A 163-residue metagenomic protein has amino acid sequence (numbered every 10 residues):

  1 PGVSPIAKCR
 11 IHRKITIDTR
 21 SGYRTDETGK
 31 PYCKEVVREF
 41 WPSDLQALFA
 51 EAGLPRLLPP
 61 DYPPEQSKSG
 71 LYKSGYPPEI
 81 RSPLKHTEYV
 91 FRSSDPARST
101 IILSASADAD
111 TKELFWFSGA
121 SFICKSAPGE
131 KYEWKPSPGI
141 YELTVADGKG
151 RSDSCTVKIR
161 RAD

Functional and structural regions predicted by a protein language model:
P1-D163: Soluble, non-transmembrane domains of envelope/secretory-pathway proteins that act on or interact with carbohydrate
